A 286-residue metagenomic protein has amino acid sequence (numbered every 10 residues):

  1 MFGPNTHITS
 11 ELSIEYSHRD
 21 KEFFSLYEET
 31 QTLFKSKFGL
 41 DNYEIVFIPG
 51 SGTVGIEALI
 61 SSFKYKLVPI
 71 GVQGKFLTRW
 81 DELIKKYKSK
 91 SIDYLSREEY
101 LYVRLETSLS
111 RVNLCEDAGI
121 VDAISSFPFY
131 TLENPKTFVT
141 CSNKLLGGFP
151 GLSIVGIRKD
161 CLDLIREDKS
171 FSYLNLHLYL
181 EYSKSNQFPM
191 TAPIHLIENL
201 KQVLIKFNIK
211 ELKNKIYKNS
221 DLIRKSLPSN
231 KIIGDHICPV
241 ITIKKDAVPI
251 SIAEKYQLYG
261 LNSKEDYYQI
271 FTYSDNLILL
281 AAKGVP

Functional and structural regions predicted by a protein language model:
M1-D41: Glycine-rich phosphate-binding segment of PLP-dependent enzymes
G3, N143-D221: Active-site C-terminal subdomain of aminotransferase-like
T30-D41, V203-I232: Conserved PLP-dependent catalytic core of the aminotransferase class-I/II
F34, N42-P69, Q73-D81: Conserved beta-loop-alpha segment that forms the PLP phosphate-binding cup at the N-terminus of a helix
F38-D41, L95-S96, Y130-N134, L145-F149 (+3 more regions): Solvent-exposed alpha-helices and their adjacent loops that cap or buttress functional pockets in soluble metabolic
D93-P128, T137: Active-site phosphate-binding strand-loop segment of PLP-dependent enzymes
P228-V285: Conserved C-terminal alpha-helix-loop-beta "cap" of PLP-dependent enzymes that closes/shapes the active-site mouth
